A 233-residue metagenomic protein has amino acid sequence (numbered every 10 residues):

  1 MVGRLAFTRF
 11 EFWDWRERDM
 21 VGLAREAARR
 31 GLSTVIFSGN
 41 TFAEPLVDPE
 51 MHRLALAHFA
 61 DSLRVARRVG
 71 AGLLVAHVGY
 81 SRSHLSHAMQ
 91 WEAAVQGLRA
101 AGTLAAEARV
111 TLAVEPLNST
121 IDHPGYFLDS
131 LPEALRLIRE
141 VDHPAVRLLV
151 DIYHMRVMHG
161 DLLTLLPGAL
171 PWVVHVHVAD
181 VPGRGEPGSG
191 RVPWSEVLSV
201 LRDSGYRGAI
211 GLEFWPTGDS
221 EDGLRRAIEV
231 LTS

Functional and structural regions predicted by a protein language model:
M1-A6, G70-G72, L128-V150, H154-S233: Histidine-acidic metal/acid-base catalytic patches
M1-A71, H143, H159, R225-S233: N-terminal pre-domain/capping segments
R9-G22, A43-E50, R82-L85, T120 (+3 more regions): Acidic-and-aromatic substrate-binding clefts and catalytic sites of carbohydrate-active enzymes
E11, V35-S38, V75, A113 (+2 more regions): Conserved beta-strand positions in the central sheet of alpha/beta enzyme cores
D14, V114, V150: Short loop/edge segments at beta-strand edges and connector loops that shape dinucleotide/nucleotide cofactor-binding
G22-G31, A100-A105, L165-G168, E196-V200: Catalytic-core regions built around general acid/base machinery
D48-R147, V157: Active-site acidic/histidine proton-transfer and metal-coordination neighborhood in alpha/beta enzyme cores
